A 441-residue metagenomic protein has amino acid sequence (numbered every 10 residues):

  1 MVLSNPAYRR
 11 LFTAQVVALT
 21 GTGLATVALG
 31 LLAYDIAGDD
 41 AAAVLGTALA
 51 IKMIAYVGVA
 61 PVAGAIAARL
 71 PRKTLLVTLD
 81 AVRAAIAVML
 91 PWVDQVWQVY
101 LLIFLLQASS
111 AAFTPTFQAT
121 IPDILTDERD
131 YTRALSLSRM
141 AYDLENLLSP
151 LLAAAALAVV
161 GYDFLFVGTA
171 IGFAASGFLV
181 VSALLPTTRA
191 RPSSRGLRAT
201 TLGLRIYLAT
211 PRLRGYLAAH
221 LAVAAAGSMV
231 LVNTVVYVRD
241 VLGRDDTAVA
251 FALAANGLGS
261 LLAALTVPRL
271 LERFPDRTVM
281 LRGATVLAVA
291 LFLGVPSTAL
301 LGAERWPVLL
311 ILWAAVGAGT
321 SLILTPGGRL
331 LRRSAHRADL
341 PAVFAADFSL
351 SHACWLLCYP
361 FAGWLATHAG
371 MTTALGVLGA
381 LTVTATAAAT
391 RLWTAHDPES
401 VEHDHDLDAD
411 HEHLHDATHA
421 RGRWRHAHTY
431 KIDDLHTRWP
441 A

Functional and structural regions predicted by a protein language model:
M1, L392-A441: Intrinsic disorder in cytosolic terminal tails and internal cytosolic loops of multi-pass membrane transporters
M1-A395: Alpha-helical transmembrane-bundle signature of multi-pass membrane transport and export proteins
